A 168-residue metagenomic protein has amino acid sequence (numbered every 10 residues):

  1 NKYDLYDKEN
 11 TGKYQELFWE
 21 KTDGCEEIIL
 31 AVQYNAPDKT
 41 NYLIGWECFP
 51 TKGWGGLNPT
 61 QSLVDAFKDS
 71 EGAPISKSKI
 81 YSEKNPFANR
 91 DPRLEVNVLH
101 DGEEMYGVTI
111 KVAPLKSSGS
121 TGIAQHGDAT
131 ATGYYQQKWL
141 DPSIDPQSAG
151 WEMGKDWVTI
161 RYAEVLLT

Functional and structural regions predicted by a protein language model:
N1-G119: An aromatic- and glycine-enriched ligand-binding surface/loop that stacks and positions planar moieties
F87-T168: C-terminal substrate/ligand-recognition segments
